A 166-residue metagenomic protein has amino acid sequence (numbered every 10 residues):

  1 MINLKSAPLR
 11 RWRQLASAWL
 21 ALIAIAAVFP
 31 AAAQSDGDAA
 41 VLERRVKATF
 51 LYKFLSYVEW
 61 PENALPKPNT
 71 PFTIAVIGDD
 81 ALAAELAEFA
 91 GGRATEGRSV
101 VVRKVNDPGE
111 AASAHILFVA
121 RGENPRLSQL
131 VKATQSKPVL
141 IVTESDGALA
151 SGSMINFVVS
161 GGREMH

Functional and structural regions predicted by a protein language model:
I2-H166: Short hydrophobic alpha-helices and adjacent helix-cap/hinge residues
